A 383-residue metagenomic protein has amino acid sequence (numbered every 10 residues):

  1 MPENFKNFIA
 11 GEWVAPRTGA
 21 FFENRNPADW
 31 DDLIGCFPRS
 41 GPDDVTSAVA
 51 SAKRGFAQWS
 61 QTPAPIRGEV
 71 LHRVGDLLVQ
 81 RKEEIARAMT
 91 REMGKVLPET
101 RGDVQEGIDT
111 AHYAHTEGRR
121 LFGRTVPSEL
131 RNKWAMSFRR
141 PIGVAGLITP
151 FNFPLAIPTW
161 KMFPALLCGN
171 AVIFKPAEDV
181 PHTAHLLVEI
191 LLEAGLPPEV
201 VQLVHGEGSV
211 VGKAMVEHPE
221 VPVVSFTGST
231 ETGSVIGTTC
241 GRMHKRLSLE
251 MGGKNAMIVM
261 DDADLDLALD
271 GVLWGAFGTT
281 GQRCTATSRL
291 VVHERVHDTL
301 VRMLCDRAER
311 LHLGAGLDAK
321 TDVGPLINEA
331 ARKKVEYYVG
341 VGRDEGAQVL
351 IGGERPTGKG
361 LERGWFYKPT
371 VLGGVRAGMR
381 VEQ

Functional and structural regions predicted by a protein language model:
M1-C36, E69, R73, L121-I148 (+3 more regions): Terminal low-complexity tails and localization/encapsulation signals of metabolic enzymes
W30-L121, N132: Glycine-rich loop-to-alpha-helix module at the N-terminal edge of alpha/beta enzyme cores
D31, R67, M89, A111 (+7 more regions): Residue-level signal for inorganic ion chemistry
T46-V49, G68-G75, V79, A86 (+11 more regions): Hydrophobic face of alpha-helices
R73-R81, L186, I190-L196, L269-D270 (+4 more regions): Generic non-transmembrane alpha-helical segments
G123-L267, K320: Rossmann-like NAD(P) dinucleotide-binding subdomain of oxidoreductase/dehydrogenase enzymes
V223, E231-R380: ALDH superfamily catalytic-core signature
